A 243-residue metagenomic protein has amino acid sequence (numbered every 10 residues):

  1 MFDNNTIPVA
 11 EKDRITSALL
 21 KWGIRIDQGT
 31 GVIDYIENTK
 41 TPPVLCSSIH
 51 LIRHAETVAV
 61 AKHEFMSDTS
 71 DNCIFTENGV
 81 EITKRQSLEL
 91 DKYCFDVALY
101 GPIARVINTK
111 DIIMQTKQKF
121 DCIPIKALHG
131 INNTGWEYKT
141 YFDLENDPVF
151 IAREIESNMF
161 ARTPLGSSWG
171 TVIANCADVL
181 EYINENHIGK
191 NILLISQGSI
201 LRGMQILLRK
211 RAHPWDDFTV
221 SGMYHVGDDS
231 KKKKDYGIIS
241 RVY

Functional and structural regions predicted by a protein language model:
M1-S48, I131-D143, E185-K190, G203-Y243: Acidic, low-complexity terminal tails and accessory targeting/binding regions of phosphate-metabolizing enzymes
F2, A59, S70-E77, M114-N175: Phosphate-handling substructures
F2-K117: Active-site-proximal alpha-helix that buttresses catalytic centers in soluble enzyme cores
I49-H50, K190-G198: Generic beta-sheet signal
H50, I123-I125, S240: General small-molecule cofactor/ligand-binding pocket signal
V58, R105-I107, G130-I131, I200-R202: Short, active-site-adjacent cap segments at secondary-structure transitions
E89, I112-T116, Y182, N186 (+1 more regions): Active-site catalytic microenvironments for nucleophilic, acid-base chemistry
Y100-G101, A174, I195-S196: Short beta-strand scaffold positions
